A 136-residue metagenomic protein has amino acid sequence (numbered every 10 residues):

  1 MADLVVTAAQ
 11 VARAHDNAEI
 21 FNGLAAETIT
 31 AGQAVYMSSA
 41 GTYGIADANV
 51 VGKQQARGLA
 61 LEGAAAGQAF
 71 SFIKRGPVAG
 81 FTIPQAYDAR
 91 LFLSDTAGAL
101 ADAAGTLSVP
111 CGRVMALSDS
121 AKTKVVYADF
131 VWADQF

Functional and structural regions predicted by a protein language model:
A2-F136: Glycine-anchored, exposed beta-strand/edge motif detector
